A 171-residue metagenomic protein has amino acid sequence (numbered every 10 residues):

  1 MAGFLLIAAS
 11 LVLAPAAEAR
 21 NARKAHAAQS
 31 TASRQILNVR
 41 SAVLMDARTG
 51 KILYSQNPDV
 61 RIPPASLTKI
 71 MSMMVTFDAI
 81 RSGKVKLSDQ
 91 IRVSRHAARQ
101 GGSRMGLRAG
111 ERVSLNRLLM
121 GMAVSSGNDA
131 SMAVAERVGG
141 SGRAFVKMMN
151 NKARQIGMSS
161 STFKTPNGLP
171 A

Functional and structural regions predicted by a protein language model:
A2-V12: Bacterial N-terminal signal peptides
L13-A19: Sec/Tat signal peptide C-region and signal peptidase I cleavage site
A19-A171: Active-site-adjacent loops and short helices of periplasmic peptidoglycan-processing enzymes
